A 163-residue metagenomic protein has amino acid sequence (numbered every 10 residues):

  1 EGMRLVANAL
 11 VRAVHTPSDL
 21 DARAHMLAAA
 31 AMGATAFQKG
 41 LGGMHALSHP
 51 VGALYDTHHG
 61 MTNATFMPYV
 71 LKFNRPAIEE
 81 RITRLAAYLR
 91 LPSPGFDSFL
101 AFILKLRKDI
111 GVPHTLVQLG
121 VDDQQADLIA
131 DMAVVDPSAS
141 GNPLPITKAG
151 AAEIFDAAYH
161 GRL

Functional and structural regions predicted by a protein language model:
E1-K39, P143, A149: Carboxylate- and glycine-rich phosphate/diphosphate-binding segment that chelates Mg2+/Mn2+
E1-R4, N8, H49, T65-Y69: Residues on a specific face of well-ordered alpha-helices
G2, M26-A34, M67, I103 (+3 more regions): Short alpha-helical scaffolding segments that buttress acidic/His motifs in well-ordered protein cores
M3, M44, N63-A64, I82 (+2 more regions): A general structural signal for well-ordered alpha-helical segments in protein cores
V6-A9, A13, I110, M132 (+1 more regions): A short secondary-structure junction motif
A31-N63, D136-G141: Glycine-rich phosphate/pyrophosphate-binding beta-alpha loops
L54-Q125: Gly/Pro-rich interdomain helix-loop hinge
D123-L163: Short, amphipathic C-terminal "tail helix"
